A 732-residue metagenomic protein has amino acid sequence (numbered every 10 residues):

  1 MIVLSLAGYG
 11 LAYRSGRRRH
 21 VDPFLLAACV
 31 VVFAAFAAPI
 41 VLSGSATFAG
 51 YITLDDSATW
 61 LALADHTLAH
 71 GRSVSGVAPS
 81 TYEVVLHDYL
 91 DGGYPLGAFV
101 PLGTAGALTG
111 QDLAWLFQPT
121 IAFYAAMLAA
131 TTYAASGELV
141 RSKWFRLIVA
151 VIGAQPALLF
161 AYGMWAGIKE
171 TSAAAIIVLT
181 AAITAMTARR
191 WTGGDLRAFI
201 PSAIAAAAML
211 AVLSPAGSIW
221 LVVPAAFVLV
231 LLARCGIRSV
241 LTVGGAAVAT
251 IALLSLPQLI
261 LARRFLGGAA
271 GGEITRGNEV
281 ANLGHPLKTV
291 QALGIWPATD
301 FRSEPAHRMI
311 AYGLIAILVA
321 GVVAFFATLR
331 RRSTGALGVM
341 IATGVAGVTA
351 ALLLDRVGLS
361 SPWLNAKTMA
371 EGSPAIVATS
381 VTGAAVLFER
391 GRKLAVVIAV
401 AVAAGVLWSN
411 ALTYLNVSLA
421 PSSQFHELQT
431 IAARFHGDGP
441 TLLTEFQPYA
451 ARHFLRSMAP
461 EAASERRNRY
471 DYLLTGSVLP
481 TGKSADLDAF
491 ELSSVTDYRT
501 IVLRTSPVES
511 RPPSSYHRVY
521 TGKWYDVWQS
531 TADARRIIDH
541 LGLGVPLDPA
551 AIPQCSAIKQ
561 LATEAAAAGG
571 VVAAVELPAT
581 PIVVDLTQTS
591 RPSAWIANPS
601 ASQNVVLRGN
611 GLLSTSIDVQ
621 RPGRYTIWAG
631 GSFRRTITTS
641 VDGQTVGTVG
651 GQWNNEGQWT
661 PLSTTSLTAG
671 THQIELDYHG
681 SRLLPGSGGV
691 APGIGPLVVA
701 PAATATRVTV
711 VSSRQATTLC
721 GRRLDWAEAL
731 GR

Functional and structural regions predicted by a protein language model:
M1-L26, D497: Membrane-embedded, hydrophobic transmembrane alpha-helices
L4-Y9, A28-P39, A107, T120-W191 (+2 more regions): Membrane-embedded helix bundles of polyisoprenyl
R17-P23, E138-L139, K143-W144, W191-R197 (+4 more regions): Membrane-interface helix-loop-helix junctions at transmembrane boundaries of multi-pass membrane enzymes, predominantly
A35-A175, A366: Active-site lumenal/periplasmic loops and adjacent helix-entry segments of GT-C-fold, multi-pass membrane
I200-I204, G245-A252, T334-G338, A378 (+1 more regions): Signature aromatic-anchored transmembrane alpha helix within multi-pass, membrane-resident enzymes that catalyze glycan
V212-G217, Q258-L261, A350-D355, G383 (+2 more regions): Transmembrane alpha-helical segments
F227-R234, A249-A252, A292-D300, R308-A336 (+1 more regions): Hydrophobic, aromatic-rich transmembrane alpha-helices and their immediate juxtamembrane boundary segments
A403-S409, Y414-H426, T430-P480, S494 (+2 more regions): Short periplasmic/luminal acceptor-recognition loop of GT-C membrane glycosyltransferases, typified by
